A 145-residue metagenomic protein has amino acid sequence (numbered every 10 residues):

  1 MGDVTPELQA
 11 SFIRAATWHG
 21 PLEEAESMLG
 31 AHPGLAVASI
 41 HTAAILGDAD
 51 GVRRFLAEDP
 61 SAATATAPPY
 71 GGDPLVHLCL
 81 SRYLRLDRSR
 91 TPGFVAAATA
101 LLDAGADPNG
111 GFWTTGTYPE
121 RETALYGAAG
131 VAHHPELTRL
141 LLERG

Functional and structural regions predicted by a protein language model:
G2-A16, G34-I45, T64-R88, G110-G130: Ankyrin-repeat boundary/"N-cap" motif
T17-G30, F112: Repeat-mediated protein-protein interaction surfaces in helical alpha-solenoids
G20, G47, R82, G93 (+1 more regions): Ankyrin-repeat intra-repeat helix-capping/turn positions
A25-G34, R54-A62, V95-P108, R139-G145: Ankyrin repeat domain, specifically the short helix-to-loop turn at the C-terminus of the second helix of each repeat
T42, L46-F55: Hydrophobic repeat-domain scaffold segments
G72, Y83-A100, A104: Ligand-binding grooves and catalytic loops that recognize ribose/phosphate and carbohydrate rings, and esterified lipid
L125-A128, P135-G145: Short, intrinsically disordered, charge-balanced linker/junction segments flanking boundaries in proteins
